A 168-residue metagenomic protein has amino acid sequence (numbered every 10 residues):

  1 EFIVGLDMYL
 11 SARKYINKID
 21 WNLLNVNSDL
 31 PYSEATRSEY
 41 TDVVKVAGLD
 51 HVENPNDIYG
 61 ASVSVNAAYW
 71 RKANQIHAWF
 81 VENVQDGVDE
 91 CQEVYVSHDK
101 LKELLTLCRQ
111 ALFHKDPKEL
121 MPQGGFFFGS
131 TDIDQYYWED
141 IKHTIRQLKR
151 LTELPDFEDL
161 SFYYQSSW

Functional and structural regions predicted by a protein language model:
F2-W168: Acidic (Asp/Glu-rich) sequence patches and key acidic residues that form negatively charged surfaces used
